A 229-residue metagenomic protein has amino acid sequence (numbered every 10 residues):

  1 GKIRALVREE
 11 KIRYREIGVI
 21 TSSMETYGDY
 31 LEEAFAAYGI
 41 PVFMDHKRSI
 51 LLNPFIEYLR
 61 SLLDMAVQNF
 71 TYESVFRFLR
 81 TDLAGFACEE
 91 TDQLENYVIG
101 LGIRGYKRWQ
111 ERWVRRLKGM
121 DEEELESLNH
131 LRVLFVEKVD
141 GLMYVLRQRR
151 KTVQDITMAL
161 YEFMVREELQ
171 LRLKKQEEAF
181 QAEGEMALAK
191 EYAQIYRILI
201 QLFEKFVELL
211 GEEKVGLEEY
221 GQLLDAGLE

Functional and structural regions predicted by a protein language model:
G1-E229: Polyanion-engaging groove/track-forming segments
